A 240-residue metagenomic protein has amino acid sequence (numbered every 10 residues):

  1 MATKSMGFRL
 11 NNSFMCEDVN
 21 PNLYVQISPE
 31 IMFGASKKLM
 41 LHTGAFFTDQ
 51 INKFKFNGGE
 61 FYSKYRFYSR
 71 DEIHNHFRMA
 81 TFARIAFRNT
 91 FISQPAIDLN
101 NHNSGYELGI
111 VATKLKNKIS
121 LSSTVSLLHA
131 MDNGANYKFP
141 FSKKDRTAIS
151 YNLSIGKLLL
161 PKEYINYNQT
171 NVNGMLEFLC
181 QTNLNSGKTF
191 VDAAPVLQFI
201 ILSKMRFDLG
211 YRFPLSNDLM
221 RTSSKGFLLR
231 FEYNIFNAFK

Functional and structural regions predicted by a protein language model:
M1-S123, L127-D132, F141-K240: Transmembrane beta-barrel domains of Gram-negative outer membranes and organellar outer membranes
N136-K138: Extended low-complexity, intrinsically disordered segments associated with secretion/export and membrane-tethering
